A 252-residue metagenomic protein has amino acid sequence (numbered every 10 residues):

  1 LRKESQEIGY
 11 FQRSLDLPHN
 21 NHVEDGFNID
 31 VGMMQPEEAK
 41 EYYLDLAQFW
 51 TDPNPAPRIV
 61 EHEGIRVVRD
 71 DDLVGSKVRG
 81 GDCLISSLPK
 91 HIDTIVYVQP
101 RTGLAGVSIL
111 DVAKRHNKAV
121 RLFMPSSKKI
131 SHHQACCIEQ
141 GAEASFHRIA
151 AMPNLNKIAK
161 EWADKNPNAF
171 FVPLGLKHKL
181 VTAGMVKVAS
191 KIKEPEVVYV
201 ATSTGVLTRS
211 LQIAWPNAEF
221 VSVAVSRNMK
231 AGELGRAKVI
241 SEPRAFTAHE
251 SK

Functional and structural regions predicted by a protein language model:
V31-D93: Positively charged, low-complexity intrinsically disordered leader regions
I92-V112, H116-M124, V197-T204: A short, small-residue-rich loop immediately preceding and capping a beta-strand
A105-V107, I130, G205-R209, M229-K230: Short, well-ordered alpha-helical microsegments
S108-V112, T208-W215: Short Gly/Thr/Asp-enriched flexible loops that form oxyanion-binding sites at enzyme active sites
H116-K118, W215-E219: Conserved S-adenosyl-L-methionine
R121-S127, V221-V225: Short internal beta-strands
S126-E194, A237-K252: Small/polar-residue-rich loop-to-helix segments that shape phosphate-bearing ligand pockets
E219-A245: Redox- and metal-dependent alpha/beta enzyme cores, enriched for Fe-S-associated oxidoreductases and cofactor-handling
